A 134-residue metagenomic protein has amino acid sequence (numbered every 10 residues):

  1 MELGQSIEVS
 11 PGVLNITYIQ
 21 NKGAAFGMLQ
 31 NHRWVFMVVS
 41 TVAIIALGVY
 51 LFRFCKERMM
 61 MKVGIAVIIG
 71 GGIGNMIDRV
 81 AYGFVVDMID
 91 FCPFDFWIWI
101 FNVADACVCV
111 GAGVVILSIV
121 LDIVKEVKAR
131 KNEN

Functional and structural regions predicted by a protein language model:
M1-N134: Alpha-helical transmembrane bundles and membrane-interface segments of multipass inner-membrane proteins
